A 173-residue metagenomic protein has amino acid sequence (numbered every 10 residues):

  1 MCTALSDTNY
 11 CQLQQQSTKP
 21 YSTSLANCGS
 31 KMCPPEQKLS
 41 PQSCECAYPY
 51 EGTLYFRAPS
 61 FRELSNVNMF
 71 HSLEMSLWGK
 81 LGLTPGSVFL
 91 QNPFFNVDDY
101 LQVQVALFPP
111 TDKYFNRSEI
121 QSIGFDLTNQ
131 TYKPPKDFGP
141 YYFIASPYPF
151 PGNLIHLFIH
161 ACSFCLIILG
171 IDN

Functional and structural regions predicted by a protein language model:
M1-D172: Extracellular/luminal ectodomains of secreted and membrane glycoproteins with large N-terminal domains
